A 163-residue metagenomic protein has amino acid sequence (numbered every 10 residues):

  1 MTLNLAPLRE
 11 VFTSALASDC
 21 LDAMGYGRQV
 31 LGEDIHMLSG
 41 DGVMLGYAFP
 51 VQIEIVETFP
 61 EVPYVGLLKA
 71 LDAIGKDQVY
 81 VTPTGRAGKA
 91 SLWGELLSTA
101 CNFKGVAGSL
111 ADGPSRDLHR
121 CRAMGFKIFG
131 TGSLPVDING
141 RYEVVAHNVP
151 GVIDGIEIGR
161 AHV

Functional and structural regions predicted by a protein language model:
M1-V62, G66, A70: Intrinsically disordered, low-complexity regions enriched in acidic/Ser/Thr/Pro/Gln residues
V30-E33, I53, V81-P83, S109-G113 (+1 more regions): General beta-strand structural signal in soluble alpha/beta enzymes
L45-F49, K76-Y80, A107, M124-F126 (+1 more regions): A generic structural signal for short beta-strands and their flanking turns/coil linkers
A70-D112: Extracellular/luminal Protease-associated
S98-V136: Ligand/cofactor pocket segment of small-molecule handling proteins
V136-E143, I153: Long beta-strand-rich cores associated with HINT superfamily self-processing modules
A146-I158: A structural-propensity feature for long, helix-poor, extended segments
A161-V163: Conserved small/polar residues in nucleotide/adenosyl-binding loops
